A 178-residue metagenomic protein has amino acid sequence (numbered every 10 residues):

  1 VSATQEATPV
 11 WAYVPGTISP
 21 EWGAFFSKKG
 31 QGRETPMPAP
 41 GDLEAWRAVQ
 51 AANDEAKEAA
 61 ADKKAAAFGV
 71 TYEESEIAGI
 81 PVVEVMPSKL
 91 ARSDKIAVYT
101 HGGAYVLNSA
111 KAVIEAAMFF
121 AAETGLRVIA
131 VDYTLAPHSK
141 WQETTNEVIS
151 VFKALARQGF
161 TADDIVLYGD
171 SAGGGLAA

Functional and structural regions predicted by a protein language model:
V1-L90: A glycine/proline-hinged amphipathic helix-loop "lid/cap" segment that gates access to hydrophobic ligand pockets
W11, K95, L107, V166: Localized chelating/binding microdomains that coordinate divalent metal ions or stabilize phosphate-bearing
V70, G125-L126, F160: Short phosphate-binding/catalytic loops that engage adenosine nucleotides
V82, V98, F120, V131-D132 (+1 more regions): Short strand-loop-helix active-site module centered on a catalytic nucleophile
S93-G103: Short beta-strand element of the alpha/beta-hydrolase
A104, Y133-K140: Alpha/beta-hydrolase active-site loop signature
S109-K111, K140-W141: Conserved catalytic-core motifs of eukaryotic protein kinase domains, centered on the activation segment
K111-A130: Short amphipathic alpha-helix adjacent to the substrate-entry channel of hydrolases
